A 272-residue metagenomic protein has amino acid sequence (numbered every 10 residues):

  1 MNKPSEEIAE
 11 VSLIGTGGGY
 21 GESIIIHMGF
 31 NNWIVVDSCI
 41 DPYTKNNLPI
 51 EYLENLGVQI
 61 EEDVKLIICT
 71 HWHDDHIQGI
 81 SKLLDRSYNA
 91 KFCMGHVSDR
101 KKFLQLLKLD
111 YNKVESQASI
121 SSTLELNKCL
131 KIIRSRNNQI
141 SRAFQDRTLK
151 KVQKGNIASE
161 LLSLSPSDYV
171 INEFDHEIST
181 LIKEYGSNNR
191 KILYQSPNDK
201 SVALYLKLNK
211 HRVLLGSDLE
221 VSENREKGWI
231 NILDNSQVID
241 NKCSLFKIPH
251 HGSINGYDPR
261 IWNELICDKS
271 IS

Functional and structural regions predicted by a protein language model:
N2-L13, I77-G216, E220-S222: Flexible, acidic/histidine-containing loops and adjacent segments that form or flank the divalent-metal
N2-L56, I60, P197-R225: Conserved beta-strand hairpin/beta-sheet module of binuclear metal-dependent hydrolase folds, prominently
Y20, P42-Y43, W72-Q78, D99-K102 (+2 more regions): Active-site environment of divalent metal-dependent phosphoester hydrolases
V36-C39, T70-W72, P166, G216-L219 (+1 more regions): Active-site-proximal beta-strand/loop segments in catalytic clefts of secreted hydrolases
S38-N47, E184-N189, S253-N255: Acidic/histidine-rich helix-loop elements that form or flank divalent-metal/phosphate-binding sites at the catalytic
K45-E54, N112-I133, R225-N235, P259-R260: Well-ordered, non-membrane alpha-helical segments in soluble/globular domains
K45-M94, S236-S253, I266-S270: Active-site metal-binding motif and surrounding structural segment of the metallo-beta-lactamase
G79-L83, G228-N231, D258-L265: A short acidic, amphipathic alpha-helical/loop segment
